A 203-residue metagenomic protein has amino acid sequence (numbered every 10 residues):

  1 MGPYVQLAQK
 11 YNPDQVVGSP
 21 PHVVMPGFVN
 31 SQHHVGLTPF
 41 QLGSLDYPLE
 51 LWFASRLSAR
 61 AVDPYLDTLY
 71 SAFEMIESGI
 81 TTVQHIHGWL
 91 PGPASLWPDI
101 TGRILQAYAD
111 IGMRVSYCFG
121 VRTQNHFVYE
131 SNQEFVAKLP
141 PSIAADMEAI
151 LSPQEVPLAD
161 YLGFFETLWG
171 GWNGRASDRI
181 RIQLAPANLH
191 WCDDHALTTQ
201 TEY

Functional and structural regions predicted by a protein language model:
M1-M25: Histidine-rich, glycine-flanked metal-binding segment
Y4, G88, G120-V121: Short, ordered loop/turn segments at secondary-structure junctions
D14, T81, I182: Conserved acidic residues
P21, Q32, G79, Y108 (+1 more regions): Divalent metal-coordination and catalytic microenvironments
V24, L42-R114, D160-S177: Alpha-helical scaffold segments that flank or form the walls of functional sites
P26-T38: Histidine-centered catalytic micro-motifs
P98-Y203: Metal-coordinating catalytic core of metallo-dependent amide/deamination hydrolases
